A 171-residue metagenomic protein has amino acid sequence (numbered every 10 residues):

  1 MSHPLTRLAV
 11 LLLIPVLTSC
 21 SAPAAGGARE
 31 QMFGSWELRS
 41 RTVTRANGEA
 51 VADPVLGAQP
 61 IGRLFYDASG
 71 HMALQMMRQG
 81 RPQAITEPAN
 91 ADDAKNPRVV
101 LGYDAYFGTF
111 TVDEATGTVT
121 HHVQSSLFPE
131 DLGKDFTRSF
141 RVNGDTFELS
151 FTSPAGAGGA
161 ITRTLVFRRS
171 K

Functional and structural regions predicted by a protein language model:
M1-L5: N-terminal secretory signal peptides that target proteins for export/translocation
L8-S19: Bacterial N-terminal signal peptides
C20-K171: Lipid interaction determinants
